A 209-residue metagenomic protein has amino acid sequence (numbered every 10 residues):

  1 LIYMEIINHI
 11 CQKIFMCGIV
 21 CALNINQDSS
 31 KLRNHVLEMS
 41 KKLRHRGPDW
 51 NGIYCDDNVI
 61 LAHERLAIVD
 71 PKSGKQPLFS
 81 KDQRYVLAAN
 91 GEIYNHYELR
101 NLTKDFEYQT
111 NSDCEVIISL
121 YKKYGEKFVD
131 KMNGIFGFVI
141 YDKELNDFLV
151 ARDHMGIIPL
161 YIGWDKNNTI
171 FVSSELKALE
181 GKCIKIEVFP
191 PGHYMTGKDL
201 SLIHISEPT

Functional and structural regions predicted by a protein language model:
I14-S206: Cysteine-centered catalytic environments shared across enzyme families
